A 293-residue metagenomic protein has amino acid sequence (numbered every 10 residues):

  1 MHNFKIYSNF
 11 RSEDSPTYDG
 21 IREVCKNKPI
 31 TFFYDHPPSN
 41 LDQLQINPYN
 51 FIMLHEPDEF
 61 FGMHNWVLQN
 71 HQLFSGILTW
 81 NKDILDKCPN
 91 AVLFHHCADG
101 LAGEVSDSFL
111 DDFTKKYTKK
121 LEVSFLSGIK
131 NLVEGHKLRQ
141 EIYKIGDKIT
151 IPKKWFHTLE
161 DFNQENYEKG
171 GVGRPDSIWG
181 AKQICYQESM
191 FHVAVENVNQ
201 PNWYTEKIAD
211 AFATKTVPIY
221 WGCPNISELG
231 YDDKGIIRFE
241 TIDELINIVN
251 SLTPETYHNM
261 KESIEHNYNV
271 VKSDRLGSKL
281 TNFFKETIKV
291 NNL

Functional and structural regions predicted by a protein language model:
M1-G235, T256, Y268-N292: Nucleotide-sugar donor-binding catalytic core of glycosyltransferases
I236-T241: Conserved acidic donor-binding segment of nucleotide-sugar-dependent glycosyltransferases
N250-N267: Conserved donor-nucleotide binding/catalytic region of nucleotide-linked donor-dependent transferases
